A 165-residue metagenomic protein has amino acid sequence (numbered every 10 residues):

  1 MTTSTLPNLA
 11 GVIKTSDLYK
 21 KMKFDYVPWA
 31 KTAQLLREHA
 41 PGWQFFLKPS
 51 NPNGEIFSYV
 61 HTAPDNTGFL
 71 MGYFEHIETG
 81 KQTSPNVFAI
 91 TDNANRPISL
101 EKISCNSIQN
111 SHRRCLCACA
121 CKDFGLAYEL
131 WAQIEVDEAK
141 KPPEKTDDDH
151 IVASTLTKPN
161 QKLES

Functional and structural regions predicted by a protein language model:
M1-K162: Polyanion-binding surfaces on beta-sheet-dominated domains and ring/shell assemblies
